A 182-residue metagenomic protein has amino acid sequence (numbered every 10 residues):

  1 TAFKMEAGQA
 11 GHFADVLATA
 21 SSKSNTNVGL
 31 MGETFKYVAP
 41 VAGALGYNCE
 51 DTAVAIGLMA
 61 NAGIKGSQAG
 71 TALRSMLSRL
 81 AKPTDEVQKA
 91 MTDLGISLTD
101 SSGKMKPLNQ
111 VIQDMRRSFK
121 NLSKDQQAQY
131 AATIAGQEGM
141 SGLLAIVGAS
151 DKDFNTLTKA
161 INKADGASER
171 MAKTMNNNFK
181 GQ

Functional and structural regions predicted by a protein language model:
T1-E6: Carboxylate/His-rich catalytic cores and anion/metal-binding grooves
G8-R74, Q88-M105, R116-Q182: Amphipathic/coiled-coil alpha-helical interface segments used for membrane interaction or oligomeric assembly
S78-K89: Acidic, glycine-rich loop-and-beta core segments that form the ion-binding/anion-interacting portion of active sites
V111: Acidic, metal/cofactor-coordinating or nucleic-acid-engaging core segments within structured domains
